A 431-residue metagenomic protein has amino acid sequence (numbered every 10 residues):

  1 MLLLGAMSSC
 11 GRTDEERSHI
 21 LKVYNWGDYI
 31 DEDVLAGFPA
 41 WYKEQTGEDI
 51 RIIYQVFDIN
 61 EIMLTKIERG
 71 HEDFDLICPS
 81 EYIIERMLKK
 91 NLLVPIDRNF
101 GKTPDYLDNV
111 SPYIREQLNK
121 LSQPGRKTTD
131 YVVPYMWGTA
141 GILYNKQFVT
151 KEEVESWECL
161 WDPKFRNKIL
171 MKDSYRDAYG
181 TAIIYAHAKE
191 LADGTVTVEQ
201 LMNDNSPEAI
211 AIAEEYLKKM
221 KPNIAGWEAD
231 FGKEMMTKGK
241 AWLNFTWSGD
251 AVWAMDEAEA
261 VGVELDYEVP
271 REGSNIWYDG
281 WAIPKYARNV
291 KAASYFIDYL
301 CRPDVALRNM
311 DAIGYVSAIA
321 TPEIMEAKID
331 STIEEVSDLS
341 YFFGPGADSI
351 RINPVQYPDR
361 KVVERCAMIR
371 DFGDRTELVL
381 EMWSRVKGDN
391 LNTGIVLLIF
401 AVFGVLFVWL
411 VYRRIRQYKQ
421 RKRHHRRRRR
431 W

Functional and structural regions predicted by a protein language model:
S8-S9: C-terminal motif of bacterial Sec signal peptides marking the signal peptidase cleavage site
T13-K90, N390-I395: Early extracytoplasmic/lumenal segment of secretory-pathway proteins
H19, E48-D49, E72-D75, F165-I169 (+4 more regions): Loop/turn elements at helix/coil->beta-strand transitions in domains of secreted/extracellular proteins
Y24-N25, Y29-E32, R86-K240, A254: Extracytoplasmic ligand-binding site segments that recognize negatively charged/polar headgroups
F57, P79, M171, W227 (+1 more regions): Short beta-strand and adjacent tight-turn residues that come in two discontinuous sequence segments and form the edges
P222-Y286: Extracytoplasmic/periplasmic substrate-binding proteins
P284-V363: Mature extracytoplasmic/periplasmic domains
S349-W431: Conserved C-terminal helix/tail region of periplasmic/extracytoplasmic solute-binding proteins
